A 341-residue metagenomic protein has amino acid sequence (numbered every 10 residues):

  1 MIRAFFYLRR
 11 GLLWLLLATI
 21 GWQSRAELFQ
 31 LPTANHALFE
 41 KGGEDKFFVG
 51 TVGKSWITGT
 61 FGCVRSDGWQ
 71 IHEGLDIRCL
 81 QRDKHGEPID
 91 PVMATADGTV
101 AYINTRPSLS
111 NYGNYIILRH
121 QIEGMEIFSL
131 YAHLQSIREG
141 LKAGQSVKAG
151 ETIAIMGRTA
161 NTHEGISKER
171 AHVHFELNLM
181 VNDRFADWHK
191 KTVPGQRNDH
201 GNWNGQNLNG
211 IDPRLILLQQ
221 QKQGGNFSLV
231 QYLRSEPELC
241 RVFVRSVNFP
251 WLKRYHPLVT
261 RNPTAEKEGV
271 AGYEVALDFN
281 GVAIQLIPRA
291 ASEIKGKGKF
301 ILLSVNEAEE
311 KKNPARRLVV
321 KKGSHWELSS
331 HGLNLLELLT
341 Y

Functional and structural regions predicted by a protein language model:
I2-L12: Bacterial N-terminal signal peptides that target proteins for export
G21-Q23: N-terminal signal peptide c-region/cleavage motif recognized by signal peptidases
R25-N114, D199-Y341: Surface-exposed, glycine-biased beta-strand/turn segments
E73-K84, L118, M125, L177 (+1 more regions): Small beta-barrel nucleic-acid-binding modules, principally OB-folds
R78-R82, S129-R138, R158-E164, P194-H200: Short helix/strand-bridging catalytic loops that position acidic/His residues to coordinate divalent metals and engage
E87-I89, T95-R138, I166-H172: Zn2+-dependent peptidoglycan hydrolase active-site motif and core
T95, L141-V147: Short, well-ordered loop/turn sites that connect or cap secondary structure elements
S110, Y115-L118, Q145-K222: Conserved, short, structured surface segments that act as functional micro-motifs
